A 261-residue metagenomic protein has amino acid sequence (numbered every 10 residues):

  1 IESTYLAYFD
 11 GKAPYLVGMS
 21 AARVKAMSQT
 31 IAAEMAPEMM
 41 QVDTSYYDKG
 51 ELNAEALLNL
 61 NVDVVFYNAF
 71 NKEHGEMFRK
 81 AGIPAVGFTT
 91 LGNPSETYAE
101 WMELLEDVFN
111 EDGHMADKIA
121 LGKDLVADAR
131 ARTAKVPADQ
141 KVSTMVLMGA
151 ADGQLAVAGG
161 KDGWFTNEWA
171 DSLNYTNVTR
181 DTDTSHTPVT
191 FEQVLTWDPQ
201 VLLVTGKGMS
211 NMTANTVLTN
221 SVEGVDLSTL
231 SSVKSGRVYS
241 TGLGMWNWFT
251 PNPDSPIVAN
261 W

Functional and structural regions predicted by a protein language model:
I1-A56, V64-A69: A short, structured surface patch at a secondary-structure boundary
E2-S3, A22-K25, V64-F66, F70-H74 (+5 more regions): Solvent-exposed loop/turn segments at secondary-structure junctions within structured extracellular/periplasmic domains
Y15-S20, V64-N68, A85-F88, V142-M148 (+4 more regions): Structural recognition of the beta-strand scaffold that forms the well-ordered cores of secreted hydrolase catalytic
D48-K49, A54-Y67, I83, F191-K207: Proline-aspartate-enriched helix->loop->beta-strand connector
H74-Q154, T179-R180, V233-W261: Extracytoplasmic substrate-binding proteins
D112, D152, G159-G160, S172 (+1 more regions): A residue-level marker of the well-folded mature domains of exported/periplasmic proteins
D128-A131, H186-Q193, N220-S228: Alpha-helical scaffolding within the catalytic cores of extracellular/periplasmic polymer-degrading hydrolases
A158-S185: Alpha-helical, coiled-coil/dimerization segments enriched in small aliphatic residues
